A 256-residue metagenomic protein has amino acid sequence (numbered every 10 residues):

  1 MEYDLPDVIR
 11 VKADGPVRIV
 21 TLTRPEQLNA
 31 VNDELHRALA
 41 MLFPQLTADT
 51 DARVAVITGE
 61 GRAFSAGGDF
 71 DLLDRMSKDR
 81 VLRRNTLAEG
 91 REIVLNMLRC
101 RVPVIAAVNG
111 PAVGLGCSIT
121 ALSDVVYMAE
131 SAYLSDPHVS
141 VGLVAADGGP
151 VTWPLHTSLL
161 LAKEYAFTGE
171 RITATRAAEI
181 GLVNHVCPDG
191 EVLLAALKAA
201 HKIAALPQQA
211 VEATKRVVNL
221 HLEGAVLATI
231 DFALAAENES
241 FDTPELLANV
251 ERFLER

Functional and structural regions predicted by a protein language model:
M1-E60, L95: Conserved CoA-thioester-binding segment of acyl-CoA-metabolizing enzymes
M1-G15, G169-T175, L194, K198-R256: C-terminal alpha-helix plus adjacent terminal tail
Y3, G59-N96, A112, G142 (+1 more regions): Glycine- (often His-adjacent) and acidic-residue-rich active-site loop that binds/positions the CoA thioester
Y3, L95-Q209, T243, A248: Crotonase-fold acyl-CoA enzyme core
V20, R24, L39, I57 (+7 more regions): Terminal peptide-recognition signature
T23, N29, G61, G67-D69 (+3 more regions): Conserved phosphate-binding and hydrolysis motifs of nucleotide-dependent enzymes
L35-A38, T86-E89, V192, A233: Hydrophobic alpha-helical membrane-association signature
